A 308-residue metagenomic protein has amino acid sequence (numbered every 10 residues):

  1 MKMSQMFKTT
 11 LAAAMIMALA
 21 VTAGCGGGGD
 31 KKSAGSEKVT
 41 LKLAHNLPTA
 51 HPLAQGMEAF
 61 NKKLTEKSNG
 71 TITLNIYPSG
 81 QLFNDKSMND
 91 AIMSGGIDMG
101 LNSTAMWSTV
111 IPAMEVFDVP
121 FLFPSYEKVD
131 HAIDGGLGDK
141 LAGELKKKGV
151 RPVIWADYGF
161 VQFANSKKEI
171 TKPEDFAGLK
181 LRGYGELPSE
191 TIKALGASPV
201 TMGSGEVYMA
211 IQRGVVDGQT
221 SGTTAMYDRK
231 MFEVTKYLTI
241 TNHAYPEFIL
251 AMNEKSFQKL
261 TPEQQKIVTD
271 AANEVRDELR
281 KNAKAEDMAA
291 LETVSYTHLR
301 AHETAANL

Functional and structural regions predicted by a protein language model:
M1-T40: Short, low-complexity disordered leader/linker segments with a strong preference for bacterial N-terminal type II
G26-K128, L137, L145-R300: N-terminal secretory/targeting leader peptides
H131: Short beta-strand-centered segments that line the small-molecule binding cleft or hinge of alpha/beta clamshell
H298, A305-L308: Single conserved hydrophobic/aromatic residue that forms the stacking wall/gate of nucleotide- or nucleobase-binding
